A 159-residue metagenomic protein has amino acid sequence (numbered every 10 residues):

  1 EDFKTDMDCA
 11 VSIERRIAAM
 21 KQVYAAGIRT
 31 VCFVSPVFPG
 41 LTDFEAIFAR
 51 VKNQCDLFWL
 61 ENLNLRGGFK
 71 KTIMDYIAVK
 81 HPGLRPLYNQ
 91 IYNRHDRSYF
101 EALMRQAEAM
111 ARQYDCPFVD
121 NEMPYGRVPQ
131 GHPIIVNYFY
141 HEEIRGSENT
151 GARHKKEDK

Functional and structural regions predicted by a protein language model:
E1-Q106: Conserved AdoMet/S-adenosylmethionine-binding subsite of the radical SAM
K70-K159: C-terminal accessory extensions appended to soluble enzyme cores
